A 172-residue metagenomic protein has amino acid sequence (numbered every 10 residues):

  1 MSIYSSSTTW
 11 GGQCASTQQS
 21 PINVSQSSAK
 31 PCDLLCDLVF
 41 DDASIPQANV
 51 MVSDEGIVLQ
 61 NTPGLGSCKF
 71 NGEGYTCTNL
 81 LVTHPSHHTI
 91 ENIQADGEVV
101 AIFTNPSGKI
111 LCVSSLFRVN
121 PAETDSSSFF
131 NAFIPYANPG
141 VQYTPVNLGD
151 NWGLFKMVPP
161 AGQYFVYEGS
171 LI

Functional and structural regions predicted by a protein language model:
M1-I172: Alpha-carbonic anhydrase
